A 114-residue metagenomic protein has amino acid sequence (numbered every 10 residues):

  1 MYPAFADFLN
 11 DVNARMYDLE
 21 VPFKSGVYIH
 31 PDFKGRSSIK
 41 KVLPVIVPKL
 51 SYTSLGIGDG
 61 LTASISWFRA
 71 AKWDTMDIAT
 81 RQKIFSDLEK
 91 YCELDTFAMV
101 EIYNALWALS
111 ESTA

Functional and structural regions predicted by a protein language model:
M1-A114: DEDD superfamily 3′-5′ metal-dependent exonuclease/proofreading module
